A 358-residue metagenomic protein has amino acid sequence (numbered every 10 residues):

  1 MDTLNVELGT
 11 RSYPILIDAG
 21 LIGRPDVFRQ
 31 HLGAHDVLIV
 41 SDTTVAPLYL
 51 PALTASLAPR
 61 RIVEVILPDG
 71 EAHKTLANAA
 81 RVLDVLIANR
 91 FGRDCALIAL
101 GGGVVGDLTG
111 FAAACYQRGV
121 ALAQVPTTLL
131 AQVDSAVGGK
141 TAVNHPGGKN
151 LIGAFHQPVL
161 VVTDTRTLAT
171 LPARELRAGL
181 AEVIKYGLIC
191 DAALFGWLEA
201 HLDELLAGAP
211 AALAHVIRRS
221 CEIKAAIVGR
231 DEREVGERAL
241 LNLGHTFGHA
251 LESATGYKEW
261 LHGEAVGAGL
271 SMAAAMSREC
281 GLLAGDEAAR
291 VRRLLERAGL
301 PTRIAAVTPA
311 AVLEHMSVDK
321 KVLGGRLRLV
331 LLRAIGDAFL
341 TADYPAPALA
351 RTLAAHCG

Functional and structural regions predicted by a protein language model:
M1-A96: ATP/NTP phosphate-donor binding region
D2-L4, A181-V183, L282-G358: C-terminal charged capping/lid subdomain of soluble metabolic enzymes
E7, H31-L32, R90-G92, C115-Q117 (+5 more regions): Solvent-exposed alpha-helices and their adjacent loops that cap or buttress functional pockets in soluble metabolic
L16, F111-E204: A glycine/threonine-rich phosphate-anchoring loop and its flanking beta-alpha core in nucleotide/phosphate-binding
V104-F111, Q132-V133, H249-A250: Short glycine/serine/threonine-rich phosphate/pyrophosphate-binding segments that cradle anionic phosphate groups
L108-G119, A254-T255, A275: Alpha-helix C-terminal capping segments
W197-A310: Active-site segments that bind and position negatively charged phosphate/pyrophosphate groups
